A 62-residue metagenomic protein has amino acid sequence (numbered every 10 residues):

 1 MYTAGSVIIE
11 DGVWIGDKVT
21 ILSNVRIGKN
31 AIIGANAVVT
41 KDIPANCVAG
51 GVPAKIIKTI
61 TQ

Functional and structural regions predicted by a protein language model:
M1-G50, A54-I57: Structural signal for interior beta-strand "rungs" in well-ordered beta-sheet cores of soluble enzyme domains
Q62: A glycine/serine/threonine-rich, flexible loop-to-helix segment that serves as the NAD(P) cofactor-binding "lid"
